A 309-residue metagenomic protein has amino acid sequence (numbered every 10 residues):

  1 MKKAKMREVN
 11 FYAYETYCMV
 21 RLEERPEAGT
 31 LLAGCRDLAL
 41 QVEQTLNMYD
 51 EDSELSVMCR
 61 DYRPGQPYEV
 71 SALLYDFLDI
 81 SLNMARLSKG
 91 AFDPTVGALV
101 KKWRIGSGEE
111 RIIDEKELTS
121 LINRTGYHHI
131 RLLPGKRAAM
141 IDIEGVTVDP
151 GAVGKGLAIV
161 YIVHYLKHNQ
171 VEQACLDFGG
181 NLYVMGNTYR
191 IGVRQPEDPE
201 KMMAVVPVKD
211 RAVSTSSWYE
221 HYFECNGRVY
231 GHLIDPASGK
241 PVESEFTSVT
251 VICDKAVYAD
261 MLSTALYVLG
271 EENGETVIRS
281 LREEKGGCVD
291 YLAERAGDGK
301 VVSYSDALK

Functional and structural regions predicted by a protein language model:
M1-K309: Mature catalytic core of soluble alpha/beta enzymes
